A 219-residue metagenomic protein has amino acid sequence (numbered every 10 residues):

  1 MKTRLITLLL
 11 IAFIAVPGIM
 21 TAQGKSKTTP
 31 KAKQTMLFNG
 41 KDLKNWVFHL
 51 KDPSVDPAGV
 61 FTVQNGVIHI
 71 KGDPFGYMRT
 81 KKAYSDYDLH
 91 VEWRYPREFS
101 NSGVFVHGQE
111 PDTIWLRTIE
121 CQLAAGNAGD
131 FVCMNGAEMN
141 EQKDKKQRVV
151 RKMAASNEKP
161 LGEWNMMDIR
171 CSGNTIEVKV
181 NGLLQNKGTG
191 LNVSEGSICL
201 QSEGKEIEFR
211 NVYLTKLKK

Functional and structural regions predicted by a protein language model:
M1-S26: Bacterial Sec-dependent N-terminal signal peptides
A22-K219: Carbohydrate-interacting regions of secretory-pathway proteins
